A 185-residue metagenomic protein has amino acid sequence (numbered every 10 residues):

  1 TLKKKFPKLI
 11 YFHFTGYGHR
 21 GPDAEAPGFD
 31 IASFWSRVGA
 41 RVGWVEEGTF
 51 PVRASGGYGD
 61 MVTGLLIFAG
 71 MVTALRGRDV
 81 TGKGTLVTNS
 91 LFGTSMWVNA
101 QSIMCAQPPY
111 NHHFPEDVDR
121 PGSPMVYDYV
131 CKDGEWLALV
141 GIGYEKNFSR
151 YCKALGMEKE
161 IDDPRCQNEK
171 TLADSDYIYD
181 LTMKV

Functional and structural regions predicted by a protein language model:
T1-P7, K153, E160: Well-ordered, non-transmembrane segments within structured domains
K3-L137, G141-I142: Active-site-adjacent "lid/gating" segments in soluble enzymes
M125-V185: Aromatic-enriched alpha-helical interface/lid elements that frame and gate functional surfaces
